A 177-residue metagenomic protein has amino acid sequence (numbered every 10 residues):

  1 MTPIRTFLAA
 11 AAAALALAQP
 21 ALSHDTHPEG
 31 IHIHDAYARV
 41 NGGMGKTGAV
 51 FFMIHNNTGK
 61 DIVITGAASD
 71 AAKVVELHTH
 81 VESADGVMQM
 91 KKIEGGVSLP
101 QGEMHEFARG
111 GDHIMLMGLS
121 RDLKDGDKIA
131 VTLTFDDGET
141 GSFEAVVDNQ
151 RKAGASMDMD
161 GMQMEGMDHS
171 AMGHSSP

Functional and structural regions predicted by a protein language model:
M1-L8: Bacterial N-terminal signal peptides that target proteins for export
A9-A18: Bacterial N-terminal signal peptides
Q19-S23: Sec/Tat signal peptide C-region and signal peptidase I cleavage site
H24-K128, T132-M167, M172-P177: Compact, glycine-rich, soluble single-domain proteins
